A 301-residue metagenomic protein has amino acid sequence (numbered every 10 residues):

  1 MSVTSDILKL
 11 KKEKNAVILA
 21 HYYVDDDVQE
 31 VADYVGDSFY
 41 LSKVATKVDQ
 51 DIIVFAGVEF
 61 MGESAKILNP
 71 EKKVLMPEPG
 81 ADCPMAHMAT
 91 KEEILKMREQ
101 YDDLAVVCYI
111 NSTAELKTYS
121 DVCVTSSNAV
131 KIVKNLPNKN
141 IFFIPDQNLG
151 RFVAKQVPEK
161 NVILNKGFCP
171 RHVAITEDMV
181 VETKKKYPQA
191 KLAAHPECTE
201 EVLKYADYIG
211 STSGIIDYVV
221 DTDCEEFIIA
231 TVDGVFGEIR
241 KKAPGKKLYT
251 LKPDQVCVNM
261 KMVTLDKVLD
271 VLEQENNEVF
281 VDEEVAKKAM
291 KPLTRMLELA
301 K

Functional and structural regions predicted by a protein language model:
M1-I229, F236-G237, K241-K301: Active-site loop-to-helix "anion-binding N-cap" substructures in soluble metabolic enzymes
